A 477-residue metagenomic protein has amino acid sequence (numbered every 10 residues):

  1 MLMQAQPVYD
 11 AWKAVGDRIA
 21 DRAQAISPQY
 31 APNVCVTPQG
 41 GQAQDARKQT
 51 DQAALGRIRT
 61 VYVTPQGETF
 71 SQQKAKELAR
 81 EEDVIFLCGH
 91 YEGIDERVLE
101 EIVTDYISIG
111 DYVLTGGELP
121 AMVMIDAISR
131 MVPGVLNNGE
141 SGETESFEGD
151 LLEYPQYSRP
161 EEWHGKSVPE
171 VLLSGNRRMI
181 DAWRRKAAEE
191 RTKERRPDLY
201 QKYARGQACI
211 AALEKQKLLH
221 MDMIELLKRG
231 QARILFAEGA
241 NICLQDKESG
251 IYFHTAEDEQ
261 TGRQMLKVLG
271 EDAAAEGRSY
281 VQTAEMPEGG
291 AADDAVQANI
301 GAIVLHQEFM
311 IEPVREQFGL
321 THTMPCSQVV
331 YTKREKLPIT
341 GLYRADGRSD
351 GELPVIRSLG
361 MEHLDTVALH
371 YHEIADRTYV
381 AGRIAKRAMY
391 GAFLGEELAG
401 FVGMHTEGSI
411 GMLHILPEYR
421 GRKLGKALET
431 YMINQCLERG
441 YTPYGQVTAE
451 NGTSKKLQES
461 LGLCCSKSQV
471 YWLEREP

Functional and structural regions predicted by a protein language model:
L2-C35, R47-H90: S-adenosyl-L-methionine/SAH cofactor-binding core of RNA-modifying enzymes
Q201-M221, R334-R377: Short amphipathic alpha-helix that is part of the acyltransferase structural core
K228-D246, H254, A388-G400: Conserved beta-hairpin
A240-G347, W472-L473: Acyl-donor-binding surface of acyltransferase catalytic domains
T261-E271, G421-N434, K456, S460: Conserved acetyl-CoA-binding loop-helix of GNAT-fold acetyltransferases
V304-M310, Y444-K455, W472-E476: Conserved beta-strand-loop-alpha-helix junction that forms the acyl-donor binding cleft
F309-G319, A449-K467: Conserved active-site alpha-helix within GNAT-family acetyltransferase domains
Y379-A388, F393-G395, A399-L416: A conserved beta-strand-loop-helix scaffold within acyl/acetyltransferase catalytic domains
